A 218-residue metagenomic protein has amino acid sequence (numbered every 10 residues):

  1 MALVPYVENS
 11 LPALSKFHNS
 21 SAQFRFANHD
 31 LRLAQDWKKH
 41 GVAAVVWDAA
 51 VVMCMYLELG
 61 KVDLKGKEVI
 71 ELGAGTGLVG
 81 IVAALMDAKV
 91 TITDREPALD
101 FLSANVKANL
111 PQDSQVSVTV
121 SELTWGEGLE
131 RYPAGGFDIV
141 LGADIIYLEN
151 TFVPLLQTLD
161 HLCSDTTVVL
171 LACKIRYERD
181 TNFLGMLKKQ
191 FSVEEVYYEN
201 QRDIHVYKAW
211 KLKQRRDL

Functional and structural regions predicted by a protein language model:
M1-L218: S-adenosylmethionine-dependent methyltransferases
